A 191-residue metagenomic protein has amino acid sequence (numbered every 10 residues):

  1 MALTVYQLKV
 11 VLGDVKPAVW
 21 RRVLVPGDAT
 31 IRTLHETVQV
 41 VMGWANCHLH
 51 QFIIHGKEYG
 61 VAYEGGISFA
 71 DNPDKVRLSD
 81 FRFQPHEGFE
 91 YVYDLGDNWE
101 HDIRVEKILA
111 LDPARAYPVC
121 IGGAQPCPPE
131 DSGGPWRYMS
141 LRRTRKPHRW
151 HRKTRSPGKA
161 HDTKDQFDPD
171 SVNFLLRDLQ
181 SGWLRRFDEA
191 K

Functional and structural regions predicted by a protein language model:
M1-K191: Short linear regulatory motifs enriched in tryptophan with gly/pro/ser
